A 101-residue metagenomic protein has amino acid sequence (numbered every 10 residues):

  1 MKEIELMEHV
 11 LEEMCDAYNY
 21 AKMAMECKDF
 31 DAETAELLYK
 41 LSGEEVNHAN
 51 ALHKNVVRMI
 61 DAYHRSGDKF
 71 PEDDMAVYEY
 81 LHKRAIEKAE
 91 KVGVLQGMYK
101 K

Functional and structural regions predicted by a protein language model:
M1-K101: Non-heme di-metal
